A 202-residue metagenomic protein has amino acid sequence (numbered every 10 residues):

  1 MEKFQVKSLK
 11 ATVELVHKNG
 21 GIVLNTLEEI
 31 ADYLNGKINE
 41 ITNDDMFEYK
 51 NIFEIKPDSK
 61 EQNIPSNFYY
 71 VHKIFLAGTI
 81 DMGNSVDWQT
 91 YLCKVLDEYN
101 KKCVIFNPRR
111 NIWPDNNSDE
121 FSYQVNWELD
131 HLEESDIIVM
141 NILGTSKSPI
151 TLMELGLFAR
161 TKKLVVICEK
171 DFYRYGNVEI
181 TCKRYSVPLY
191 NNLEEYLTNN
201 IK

Functional and structural regions predicted by a protein language model:
E2-K202: Conserved catalytic or regulatory cores that recognize and/or transform ribose-phosphate-containing ligands
